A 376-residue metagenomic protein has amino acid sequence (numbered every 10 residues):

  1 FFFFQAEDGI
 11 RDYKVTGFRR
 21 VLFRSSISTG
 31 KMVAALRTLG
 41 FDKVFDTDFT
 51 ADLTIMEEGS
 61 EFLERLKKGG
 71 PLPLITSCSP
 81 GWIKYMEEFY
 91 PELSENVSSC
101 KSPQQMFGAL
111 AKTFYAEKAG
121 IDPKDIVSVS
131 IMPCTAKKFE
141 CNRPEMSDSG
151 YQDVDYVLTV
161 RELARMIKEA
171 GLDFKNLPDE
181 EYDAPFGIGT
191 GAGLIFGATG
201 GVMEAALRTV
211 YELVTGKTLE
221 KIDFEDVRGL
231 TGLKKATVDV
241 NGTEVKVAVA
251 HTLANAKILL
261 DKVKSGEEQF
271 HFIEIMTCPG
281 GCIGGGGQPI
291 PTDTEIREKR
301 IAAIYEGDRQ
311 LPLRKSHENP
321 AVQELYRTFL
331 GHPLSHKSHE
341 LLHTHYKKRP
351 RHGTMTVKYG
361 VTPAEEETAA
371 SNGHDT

Functional and structural regions predicted by a protein language model:
F1-V21: Single conserved hydrophobic/aromatic residue that forms the stacking wall/gate of nucleotide- or nucleobase-binding
K14, R19-T376: Iron-sulfur-associated redox domains of electron-transfer enzymes in respiratory and anaerobic energy metabolism
